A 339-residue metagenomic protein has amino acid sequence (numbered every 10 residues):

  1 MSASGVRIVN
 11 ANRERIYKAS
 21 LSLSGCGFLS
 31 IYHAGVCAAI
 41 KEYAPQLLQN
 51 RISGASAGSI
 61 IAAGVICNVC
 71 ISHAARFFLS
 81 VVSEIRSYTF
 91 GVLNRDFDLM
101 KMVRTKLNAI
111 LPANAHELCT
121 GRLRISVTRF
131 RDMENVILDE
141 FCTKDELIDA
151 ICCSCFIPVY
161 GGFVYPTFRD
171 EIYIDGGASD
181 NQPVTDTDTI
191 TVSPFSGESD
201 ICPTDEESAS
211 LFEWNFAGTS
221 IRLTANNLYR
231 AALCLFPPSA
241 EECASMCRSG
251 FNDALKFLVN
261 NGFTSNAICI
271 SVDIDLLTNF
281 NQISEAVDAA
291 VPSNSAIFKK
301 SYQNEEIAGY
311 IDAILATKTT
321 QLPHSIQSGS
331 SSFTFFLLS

Functional and structural regions predicted by a protein language model:
M1-S53, A63-S339: Patatin-like phospholipase
G54, G58: Gly/Ala-rich beta-loop-alpha elbow adjacent to hydrolase catalytic centers
